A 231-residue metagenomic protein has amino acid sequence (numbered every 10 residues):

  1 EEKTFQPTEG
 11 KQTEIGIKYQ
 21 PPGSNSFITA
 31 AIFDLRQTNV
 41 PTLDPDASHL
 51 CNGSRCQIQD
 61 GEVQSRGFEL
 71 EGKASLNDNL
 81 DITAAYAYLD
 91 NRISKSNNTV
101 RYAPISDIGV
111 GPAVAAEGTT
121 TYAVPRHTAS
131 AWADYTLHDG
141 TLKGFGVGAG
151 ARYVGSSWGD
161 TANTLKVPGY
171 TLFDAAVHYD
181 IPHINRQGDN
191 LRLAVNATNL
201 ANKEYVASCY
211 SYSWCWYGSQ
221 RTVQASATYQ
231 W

Functional and structural regions predicted by a protein language model:
E1, G23-N25, R36-T42, D90-S96 (+5 more regions): Gram-negative outer-membrane beta-barrel proteins
E1-T4, D44-C56, N98-I108, N163-P168 (+1 more regions): Flexible, surface-exposed loop regions and adjacent strand-edge segments of Gram-negative outer-membrane beta-barrel
T4-S75, D81, A85-A87, N91-N97: Membrane-embedded beta-barrel scaffold of Gram-negative outer-membrane proteins
E9-E14, T42, G53-R55, N97 (+3 more regions): Glycine-rich loops and low-complexity Gly/Arg-rich segments that provide flexible linkers or classic glycine-based
T13, T119-W231: Conserved C-terminal beta-signal and adjacent last beta-strands/turns of outer-membrane beta-barrel proteins
P22-D34, D81, I108-T121, D134 (+1 more regions): Short secondary-structure transition/capping segments
D34, A47, A87-L89, R101 (+4 more regions): Flexible domain-boundary/linker segments
I58-D160: Gram-negative outer-membrane beta-barrel transporters
